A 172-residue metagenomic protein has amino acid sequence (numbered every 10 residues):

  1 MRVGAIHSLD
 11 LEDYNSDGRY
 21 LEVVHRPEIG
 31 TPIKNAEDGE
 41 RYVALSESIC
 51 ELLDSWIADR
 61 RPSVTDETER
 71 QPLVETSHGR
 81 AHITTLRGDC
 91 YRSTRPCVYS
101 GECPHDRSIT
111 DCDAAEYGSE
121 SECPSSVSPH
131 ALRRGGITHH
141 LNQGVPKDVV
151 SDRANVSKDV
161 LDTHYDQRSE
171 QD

Functional and structural regions predicted by a protein language model:
M1-L9, V150: Alpha-helix N-cap/helix-start motif at helix boundaries, enriched for small hydrophobics
M1-V3, R41, R61, R133: Short, cationic motifs built from Arg/Lys/His that form the positively charged side of catalytic pockets
G4, T84, D159: Key DNA-contact positions within bacterial/archaeal DNA-binding proteins
S8-D54, D59-Q71: Conserved tyrosine-mediated DNA breakage-rejoining catalytic core shared by Y-recombinases
C50-D89, S100-C112: Major-groove DNA-contacting interfaces characterized by cationic-aromatic clusters
R87-D152, V156-D159, Q167: Short, basic (Lys/Arg/His-rich) helix/loop patches that form interaction surfaces in the mid-to-C-terminal regions
